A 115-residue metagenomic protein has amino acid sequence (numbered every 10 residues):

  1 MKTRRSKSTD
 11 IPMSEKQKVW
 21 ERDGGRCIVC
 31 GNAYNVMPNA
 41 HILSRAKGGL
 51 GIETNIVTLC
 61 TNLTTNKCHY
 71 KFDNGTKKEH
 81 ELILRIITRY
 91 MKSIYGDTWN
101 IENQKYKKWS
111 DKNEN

Functional and structural regions predicted by a protein language model:
M1-K18, R22-G24, G31-V36, E81-N115: A boundary/linker detector
G25-R26, N66: A general structural signal for well-ordered secondary-structure junctions
R26, P38, L59: The −1 position to Zn-ligating cysteines in a subset of zinc-ribbon hairpins
N32-N35, I56-R85: Short Cys/His-centered divalent metal-binding micro-motifs
L43-I56: Short linker/helix segments within small regulatory modules
